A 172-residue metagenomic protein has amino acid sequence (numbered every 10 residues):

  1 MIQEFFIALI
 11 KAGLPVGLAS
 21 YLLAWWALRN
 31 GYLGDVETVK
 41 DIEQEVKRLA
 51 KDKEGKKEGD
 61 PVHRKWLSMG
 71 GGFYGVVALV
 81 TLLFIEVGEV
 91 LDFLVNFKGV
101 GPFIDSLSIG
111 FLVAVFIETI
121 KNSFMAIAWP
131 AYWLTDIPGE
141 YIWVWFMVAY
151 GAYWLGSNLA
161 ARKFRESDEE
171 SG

Functional and structural regions predicted by a protein language model:
M1-I10, G139-W143: Hydrophobic, aromatic-rich alpha-helical transmembrane segments and their membrane-interface anchor motifs
F6-G34, F73-D92: Hydrophobic alpha-helical membrane-embedded segments
L22-W25, A128-R165: Transmembrane alpha-helical segments in integral membrane proteins
A24-E37, V87-L94, L155-S171: Juxtamembrane/interface segments at transmembrane-helix termini
L28-S68: Membrane-interface amphipathic/juxtamembrane segments adjacent to transmembrane helices
K56-T81, A131-V144: Loop-to-transmembrane boundary segments
V62-M69, E89-F93, F97: Extracellular or exported targeting regions of proteins
V90-W133: Membrane-interfacial helical/loop segments at transmembrane boundaries in membrane proteins
